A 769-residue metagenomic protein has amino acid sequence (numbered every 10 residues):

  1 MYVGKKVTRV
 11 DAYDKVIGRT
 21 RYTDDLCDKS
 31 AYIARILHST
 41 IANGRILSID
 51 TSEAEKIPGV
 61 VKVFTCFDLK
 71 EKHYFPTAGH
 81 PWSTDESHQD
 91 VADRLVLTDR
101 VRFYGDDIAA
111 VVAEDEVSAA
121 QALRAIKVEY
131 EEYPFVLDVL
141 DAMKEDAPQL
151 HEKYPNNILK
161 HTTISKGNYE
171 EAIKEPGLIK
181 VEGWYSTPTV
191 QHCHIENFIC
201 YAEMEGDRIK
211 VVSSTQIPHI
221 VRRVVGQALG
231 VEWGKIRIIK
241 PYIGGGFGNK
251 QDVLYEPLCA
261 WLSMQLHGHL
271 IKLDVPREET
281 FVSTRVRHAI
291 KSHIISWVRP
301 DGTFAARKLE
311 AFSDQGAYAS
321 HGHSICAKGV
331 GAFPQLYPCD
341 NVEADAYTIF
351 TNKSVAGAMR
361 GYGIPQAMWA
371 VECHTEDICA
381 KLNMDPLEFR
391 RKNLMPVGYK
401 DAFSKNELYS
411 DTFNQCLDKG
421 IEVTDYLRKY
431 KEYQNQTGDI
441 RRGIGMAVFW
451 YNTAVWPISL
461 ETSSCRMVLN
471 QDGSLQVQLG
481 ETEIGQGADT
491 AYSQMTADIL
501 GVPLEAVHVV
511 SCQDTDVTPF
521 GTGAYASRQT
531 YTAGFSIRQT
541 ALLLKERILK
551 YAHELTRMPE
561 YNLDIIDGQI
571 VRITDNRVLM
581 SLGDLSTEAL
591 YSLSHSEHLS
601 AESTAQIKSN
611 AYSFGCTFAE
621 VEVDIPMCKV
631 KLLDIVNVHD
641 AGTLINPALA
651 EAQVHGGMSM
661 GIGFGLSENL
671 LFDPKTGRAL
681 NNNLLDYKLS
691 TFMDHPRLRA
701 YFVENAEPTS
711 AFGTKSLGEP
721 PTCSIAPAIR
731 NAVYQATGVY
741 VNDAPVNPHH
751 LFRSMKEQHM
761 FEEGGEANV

Functional and structural regions predicted by a protein language model:
M1-P155: Flexible, low-hydrophobicity surface segments
K5, D11-D14, T84-S87, N156-C200 (+7 more regions): Glycine-rich loop/linker segments at domain edges
A34, I209-S213, S474-L479, L632: Short, aliphatic-rich beta-strand segments
C66-F67, G230-K235, M264-I271, P300 (+3 more regions): C-terminal catalytic domains of large/alpha subunits in multi-subunit enzymes
H73-A78, A122-A125, R222-V224, F247-V253 (+11 more regions): Short acidic, glycine/serine/threonine-rich loops at helix termini
D99-R100, E232-K240, Q265-P276, T280: Conserved catalytic cysteine-centered active-site region of acyl-thioester-dependent Claisen-condensing enzymes
D146-L229, M395-S474, S603, L680-F692 (+1 more regions): Helix-loop-helix junctions that connect adjacent transmembrane helices in secondary transporters/permeases, recognized
Y242, G246-L273, A488-M495: Thiamine diphosphate
